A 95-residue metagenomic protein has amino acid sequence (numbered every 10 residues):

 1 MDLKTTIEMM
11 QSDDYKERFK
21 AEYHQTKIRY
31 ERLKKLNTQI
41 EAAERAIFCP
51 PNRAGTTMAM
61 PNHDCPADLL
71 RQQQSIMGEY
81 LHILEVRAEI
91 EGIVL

Functional and structural regions predicted by a protein language model:
M1-L95: Extended, charge-rich alpha-helical interface modules
